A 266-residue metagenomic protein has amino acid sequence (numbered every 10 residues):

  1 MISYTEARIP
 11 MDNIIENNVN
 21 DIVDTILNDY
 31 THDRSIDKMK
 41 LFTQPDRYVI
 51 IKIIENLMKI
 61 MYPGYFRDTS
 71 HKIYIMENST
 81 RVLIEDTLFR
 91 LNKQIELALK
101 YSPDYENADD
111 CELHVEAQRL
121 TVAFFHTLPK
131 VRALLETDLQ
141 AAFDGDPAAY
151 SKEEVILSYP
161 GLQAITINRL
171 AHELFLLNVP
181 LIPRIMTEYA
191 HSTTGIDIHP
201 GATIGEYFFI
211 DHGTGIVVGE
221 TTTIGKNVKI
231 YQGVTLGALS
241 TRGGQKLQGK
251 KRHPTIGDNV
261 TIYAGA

Functional and structural regions predicted by a protein language model:
M1-I185: Terminal amphipathic alpha-helical/low-complexity segments used for targeting or macromolecular assembly
A171-A266: Flexible, glycine/small-residue-enriched loop-and-beta-strand segment within the central core of proteins
